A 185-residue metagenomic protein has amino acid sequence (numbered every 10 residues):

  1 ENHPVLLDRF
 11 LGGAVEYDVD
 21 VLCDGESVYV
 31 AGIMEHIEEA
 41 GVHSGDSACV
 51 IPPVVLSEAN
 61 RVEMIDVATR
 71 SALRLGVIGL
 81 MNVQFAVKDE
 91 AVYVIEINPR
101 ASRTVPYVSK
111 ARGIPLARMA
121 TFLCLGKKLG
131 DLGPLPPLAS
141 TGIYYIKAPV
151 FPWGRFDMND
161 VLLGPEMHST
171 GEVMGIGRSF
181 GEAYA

Functional and structural regions predicted by a protein language model:
E1-A185: ATP-dependent carboxylate activation and anion-phosphoryl transfer catalytic cores that bind Mg-ATP to form
